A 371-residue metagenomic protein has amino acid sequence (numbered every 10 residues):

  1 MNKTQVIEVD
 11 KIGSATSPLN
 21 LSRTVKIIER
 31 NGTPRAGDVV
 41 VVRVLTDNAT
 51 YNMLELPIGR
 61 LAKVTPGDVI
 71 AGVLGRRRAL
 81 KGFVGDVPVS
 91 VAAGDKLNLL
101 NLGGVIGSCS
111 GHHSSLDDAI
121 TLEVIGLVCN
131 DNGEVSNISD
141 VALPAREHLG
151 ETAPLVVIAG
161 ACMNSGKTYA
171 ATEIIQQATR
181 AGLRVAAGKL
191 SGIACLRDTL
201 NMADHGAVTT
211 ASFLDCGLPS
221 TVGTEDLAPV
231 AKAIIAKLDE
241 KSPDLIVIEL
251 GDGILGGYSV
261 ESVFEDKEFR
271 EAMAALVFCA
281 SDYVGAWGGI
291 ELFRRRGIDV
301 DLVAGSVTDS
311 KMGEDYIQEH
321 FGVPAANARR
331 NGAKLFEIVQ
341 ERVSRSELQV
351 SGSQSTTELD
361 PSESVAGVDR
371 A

Functional and structural regions predicted by a protein language model:
M1-L80, G85-K96, L102: N-terminal accessory targeting/assembly segments
D47-A49, G160-T168, A280-D282: Short, glycine-rich nucleotide/cofactor-binding loops
K81-G82, V89, L99-V105, S110 (+4 more regions): Conserved catalytic-core segment of NTP-binding enzymes
A142-S191: Walker A (P-loop) phosphate-binding motif
G160-G166, G192, L218-S220, G253-G256: Short, small-residue-enriched loops and turns at beta-alpha junctions that line or gate enzyme active sites
K167-E173, C195-T199, I254-S259, G285-G288: Short glycine/serine/threonine-rich phosphate/pyrophosphate-binding segments that cradle anionic phosphate groups
Q176-T221, F293, D315-H320: N-terminal phosphate/diphosphate-binding loop that engages ATP/GTP or pyrophosphate donors across diverse enzyme folds
V343-A371: Short, basic, low-complexity termini and linkers enriched in Ser/Thr/Gly/Pro that act as targeting/leader peptides
